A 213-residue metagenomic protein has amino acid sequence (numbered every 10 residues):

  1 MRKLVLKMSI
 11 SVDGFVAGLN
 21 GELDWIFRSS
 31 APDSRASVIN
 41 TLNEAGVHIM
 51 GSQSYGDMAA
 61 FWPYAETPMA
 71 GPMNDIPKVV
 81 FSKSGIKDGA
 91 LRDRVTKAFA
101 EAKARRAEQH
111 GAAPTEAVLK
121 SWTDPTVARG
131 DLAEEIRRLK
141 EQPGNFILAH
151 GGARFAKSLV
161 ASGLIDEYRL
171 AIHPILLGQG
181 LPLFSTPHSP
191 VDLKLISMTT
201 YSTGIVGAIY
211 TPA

Functional and structural regions predicted by a protein language model:
M1-S162, P174-A213: Portal/gating segments that form or line small-molecule/metal binding sites
D166: Conserved G/P- and acidic residue-centered "switch" motifs that form tight phosphate/ATP-binding loops in soluble
